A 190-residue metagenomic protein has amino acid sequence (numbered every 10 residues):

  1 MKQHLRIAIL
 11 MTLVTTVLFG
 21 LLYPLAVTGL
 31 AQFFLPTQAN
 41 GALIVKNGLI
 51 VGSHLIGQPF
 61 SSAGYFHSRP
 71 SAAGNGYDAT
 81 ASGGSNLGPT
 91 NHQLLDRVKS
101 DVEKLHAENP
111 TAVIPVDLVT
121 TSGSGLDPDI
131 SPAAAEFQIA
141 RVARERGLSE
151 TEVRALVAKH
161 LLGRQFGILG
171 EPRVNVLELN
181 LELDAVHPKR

Functional and structural regions predicted by a protein language model:
M1-L18: Membrane-entry signal-anchor segments at the cytosolic-membrane interface, especially the N-terminal signal anchor
M11, G20, V27-E145, E152 (+1 more regions): Flexible, solvent-exposed loop/hinge segments and secondary-structure transition points
R141-R190: Extracytoplasmic/periplasmic C-terminal soluble domains
